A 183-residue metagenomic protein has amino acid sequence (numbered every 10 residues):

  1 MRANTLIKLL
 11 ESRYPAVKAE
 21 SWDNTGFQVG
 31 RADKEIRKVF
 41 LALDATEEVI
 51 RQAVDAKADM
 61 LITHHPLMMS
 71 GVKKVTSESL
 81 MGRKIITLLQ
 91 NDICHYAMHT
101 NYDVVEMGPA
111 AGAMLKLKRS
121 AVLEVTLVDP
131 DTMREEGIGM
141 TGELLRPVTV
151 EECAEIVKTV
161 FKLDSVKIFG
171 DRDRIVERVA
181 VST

Functional and structural regions predicted by a protein language model:
M1-T183: Hydrophobic structural segments
